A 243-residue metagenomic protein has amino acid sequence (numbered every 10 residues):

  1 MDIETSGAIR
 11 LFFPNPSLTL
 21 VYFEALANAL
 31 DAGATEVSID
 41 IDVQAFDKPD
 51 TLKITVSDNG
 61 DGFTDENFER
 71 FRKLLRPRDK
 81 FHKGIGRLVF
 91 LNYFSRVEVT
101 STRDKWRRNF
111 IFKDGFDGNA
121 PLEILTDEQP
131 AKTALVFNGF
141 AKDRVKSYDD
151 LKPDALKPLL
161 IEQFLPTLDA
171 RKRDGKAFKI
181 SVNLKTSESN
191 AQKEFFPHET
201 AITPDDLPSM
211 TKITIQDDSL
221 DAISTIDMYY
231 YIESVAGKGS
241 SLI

Functional and structural regions predicted by a protein language model:
M1-A34, S38, D42-V43, D65-R72: Bergerat-fold GHKL ATPase/HATPase_c domain
T35-I39, L52, V97: Conserved beta-strand core positions
V43-I54: Short beta-strand-loop-beta element adjacent to the nucleotide/active-site pocket used for signaling
D58: Acidic ATP/Mg2+-coordinating residue in the GHKL
D61-G62: Glycine-rich G1-box
P77-E194: GHKL-type ATPase core
K176-I243: GHKL/Bergerat-fold ATPase module in large chromosome/replication-associated machines
